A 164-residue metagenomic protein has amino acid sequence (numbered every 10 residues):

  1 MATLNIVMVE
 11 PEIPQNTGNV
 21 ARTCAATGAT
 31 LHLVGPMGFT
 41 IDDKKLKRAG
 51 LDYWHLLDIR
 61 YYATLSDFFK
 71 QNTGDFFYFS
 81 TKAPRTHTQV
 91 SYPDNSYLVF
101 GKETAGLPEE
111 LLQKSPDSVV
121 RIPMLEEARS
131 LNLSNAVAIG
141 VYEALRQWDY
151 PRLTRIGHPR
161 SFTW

Functional and structural regions predicted by a protein language model:
M1-W164: Post-transcriptional modification and biogenesis factors for structured RNAs of the translation apparatus
